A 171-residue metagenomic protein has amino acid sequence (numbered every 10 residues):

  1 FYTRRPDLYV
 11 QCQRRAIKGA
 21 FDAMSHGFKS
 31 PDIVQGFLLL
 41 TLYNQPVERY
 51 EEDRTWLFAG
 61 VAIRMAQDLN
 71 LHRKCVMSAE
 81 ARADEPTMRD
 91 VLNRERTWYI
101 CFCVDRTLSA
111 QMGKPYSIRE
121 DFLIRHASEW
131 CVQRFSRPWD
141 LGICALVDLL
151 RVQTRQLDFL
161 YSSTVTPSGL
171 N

Functional and structural regions predicted by a protein language model:
F1-N171: Acidic, Ser/Thr-rich, low-complexity intrinsically disordered regions in fungal proteins
